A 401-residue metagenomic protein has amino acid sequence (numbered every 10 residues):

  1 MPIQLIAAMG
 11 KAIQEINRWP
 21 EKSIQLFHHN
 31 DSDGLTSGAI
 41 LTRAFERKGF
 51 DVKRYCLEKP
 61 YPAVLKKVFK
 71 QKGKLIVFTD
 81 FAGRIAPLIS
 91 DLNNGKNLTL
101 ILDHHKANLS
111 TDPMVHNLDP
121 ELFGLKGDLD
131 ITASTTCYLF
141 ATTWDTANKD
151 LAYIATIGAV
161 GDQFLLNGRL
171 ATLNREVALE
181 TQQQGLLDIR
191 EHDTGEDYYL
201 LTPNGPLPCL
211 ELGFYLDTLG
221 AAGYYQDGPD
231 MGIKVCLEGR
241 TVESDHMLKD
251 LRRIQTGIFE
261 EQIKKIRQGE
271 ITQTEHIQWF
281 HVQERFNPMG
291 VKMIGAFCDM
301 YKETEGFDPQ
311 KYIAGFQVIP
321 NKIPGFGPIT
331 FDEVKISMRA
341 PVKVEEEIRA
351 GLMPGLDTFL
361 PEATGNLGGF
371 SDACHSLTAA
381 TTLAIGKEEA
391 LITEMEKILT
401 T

Functional and structural regions predicted by a protein language model:
M1-G213, T218, D227, D245-K249 (+1 more regions): Replace "Mg2+/Mn2+-dependent" with "divalent metal-dependent
D227-P229, I233: Mature extracytoplasmic or organellar-lumen-exposed domains after removal of signal/transit peptides
I233-R240, S244: Small-residue-enriched flexible segments
